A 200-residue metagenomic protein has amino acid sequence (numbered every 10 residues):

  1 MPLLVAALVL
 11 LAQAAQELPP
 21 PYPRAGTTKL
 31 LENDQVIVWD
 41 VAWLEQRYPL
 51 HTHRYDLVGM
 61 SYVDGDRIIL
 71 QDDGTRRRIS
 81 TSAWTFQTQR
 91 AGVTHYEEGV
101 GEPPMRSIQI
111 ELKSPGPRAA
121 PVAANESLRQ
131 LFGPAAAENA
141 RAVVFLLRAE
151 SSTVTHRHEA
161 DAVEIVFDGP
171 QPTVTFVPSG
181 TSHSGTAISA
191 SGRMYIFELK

Functional and structural regions predicted by a protein language model:
P2-Q13: Sec-dependent N-terminal signal peptides
Q13-Y22: Cleaved targeting-peptide boundary
R24-R47, R54-M60, Q109-I110, N125-F167: A short glycine-rich, His/Asp/Glu-containing loop-to-beta-strand
E32, D72-A91, P170-H183: Short acidic-glycine-tyrosine-enriched beta hairpin
Y48-P49, G65-I69, T153-V154, P170-V174: Short beta-strand segments in beta-sandwich/barrel cores
H51-R54, V100-G101, R157-E159, I188-A190: Short glycine/proline-enriched turns and hinge-like loops at secondary-structure junctions
A91-P115, P178-K200: Ligand-binding loop in jelly-roll beta-barrel domains
P117-P121: Intrinsically disordered, low-complexity Ser/Thr-rich linker and spacer segments in cell-wall-related proteins
